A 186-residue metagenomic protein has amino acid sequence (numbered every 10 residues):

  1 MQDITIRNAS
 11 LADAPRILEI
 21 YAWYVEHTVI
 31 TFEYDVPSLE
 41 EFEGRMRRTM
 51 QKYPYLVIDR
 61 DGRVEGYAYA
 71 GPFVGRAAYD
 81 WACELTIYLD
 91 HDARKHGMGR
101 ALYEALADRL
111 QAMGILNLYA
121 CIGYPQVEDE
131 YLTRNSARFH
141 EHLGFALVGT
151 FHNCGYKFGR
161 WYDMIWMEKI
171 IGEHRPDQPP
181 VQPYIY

Functional and structural regions predicted by a protein language model:
Q2-I4, G62-Y67, Y162: Glycine-rich phosphate/pyrophosphate-binding loop shared by adenosine-nucleotide-utilizing enzymes
T5-I17: A short beta-loop-alpha structural element at the N-terminal edge of CoA-dependent acyl/N-acetyltransferase catalytic
L18-R45: Conserved GNAT-fold acetyl-CoA-binding loop/helix
V36-D92, Y103-E104, R109, M113 (+1 more regions): Acetyl-CoA-dependent GNAT
Y69, C121-G123, A137, E141-R160 (+2 more regions): Conserved catalytic-core motifs of GNAT/GCN5-like acyltransferases
T86-K95, I122-V127: A short, internal acetyl-CoA/4′-phosphopantetheine-binding micro-motif in the GNAT/acyltransferase core
L110-L132: Conserved GNAT acetyl-CoA-binding A-motif
V181-Y186: Short, cationic low-complexity segments
